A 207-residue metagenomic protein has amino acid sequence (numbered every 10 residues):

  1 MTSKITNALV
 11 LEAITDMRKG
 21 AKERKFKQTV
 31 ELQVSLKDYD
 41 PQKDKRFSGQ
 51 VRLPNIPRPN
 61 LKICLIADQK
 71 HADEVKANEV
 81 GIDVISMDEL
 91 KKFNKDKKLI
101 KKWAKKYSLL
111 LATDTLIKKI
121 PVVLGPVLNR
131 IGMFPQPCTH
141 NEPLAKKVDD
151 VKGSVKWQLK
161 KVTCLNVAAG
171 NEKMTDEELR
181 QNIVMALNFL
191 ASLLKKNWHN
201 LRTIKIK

Functional and structural regions predicted by a protein language model:
M1-K118, L187, N197-T203, K207: Polybasic, low-complexity intrinsically disordered tails and interdomain linkers
G81-L194: Long, charge-patterned amphipathic alpha-helical coiled-coil/hairpin "stalk" segments used as oligomerization
